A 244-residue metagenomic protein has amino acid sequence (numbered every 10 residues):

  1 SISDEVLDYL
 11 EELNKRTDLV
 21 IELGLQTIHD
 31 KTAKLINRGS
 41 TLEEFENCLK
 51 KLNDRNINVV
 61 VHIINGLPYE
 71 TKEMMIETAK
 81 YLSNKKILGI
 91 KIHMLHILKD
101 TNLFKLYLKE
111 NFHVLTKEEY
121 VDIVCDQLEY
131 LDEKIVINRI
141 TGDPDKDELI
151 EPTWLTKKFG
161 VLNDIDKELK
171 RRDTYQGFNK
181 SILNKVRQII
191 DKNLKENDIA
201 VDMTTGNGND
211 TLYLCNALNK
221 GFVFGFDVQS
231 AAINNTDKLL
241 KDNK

Functional and structural regions predicted by a protein language model:
S1-N56, I64-K85, L103-E118: Conserved non-cysteine loop/helix-boundary elements of the Radical SAM core domain that shape
S83, G89, I97-N179: Auxiliary Fe-S-binding modules of radical SAM enzymes
N179-D198, N209: S-adenosyl-L-methionine
D202: Class I SAM-dependent methyltransferase core
N207-K220: Conserved SAM-binding loop of SAM-dependent methyltransferases across substrates and taxa, primarily the Class I
G221-F226: Short beta-strand element of Class I
Q229: Conserved SAM/SAH-binding beta-strand->alpha-helix loop
T236-D237: Conserved SAM-binding loop
